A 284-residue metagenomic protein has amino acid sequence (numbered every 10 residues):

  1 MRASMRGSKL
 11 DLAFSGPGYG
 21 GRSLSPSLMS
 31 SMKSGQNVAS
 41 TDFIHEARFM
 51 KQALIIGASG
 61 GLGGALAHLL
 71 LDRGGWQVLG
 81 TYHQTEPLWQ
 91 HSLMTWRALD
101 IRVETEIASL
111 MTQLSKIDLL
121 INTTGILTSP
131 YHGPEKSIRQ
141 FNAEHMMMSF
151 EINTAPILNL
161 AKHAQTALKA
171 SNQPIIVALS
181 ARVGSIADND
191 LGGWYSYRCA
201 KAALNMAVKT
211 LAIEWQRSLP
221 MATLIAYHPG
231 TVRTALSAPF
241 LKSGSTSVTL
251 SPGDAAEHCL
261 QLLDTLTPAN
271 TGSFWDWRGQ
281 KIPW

Functional and structural regions predicted by a protein language model:
I55-I56, N122-T123, P174-A181, T223-H228: Structural signature of the Rossmann-like NAD(P)-dependent dehydrogenase/reductase core
A58-L69: N-terminal Rossmann NAD(P)H-binding glycine-rich loop of SDR-like oxidoreductase domains
H68, L158, K201-I213, A222 (+1 more regions): Conserved active-site helix of classical SDR/Rossmann-fold NAD(P)-dependent CH-OH oxidoreductases
L71-W89: Conserved glycine-rich Rossmann-like NAD(P)H-binding loop of the short-chain dehydrogenase/reductase
L99-K116: Conserved Rossmann-fold cofactor-binding substructure of NAD(P)-dependent oxidoreductases
I126-P130, P134-F150, K169, Q173-S218: Catalytic loop of short-chain dehydrogenase/reductase
A222, A226, T234, A238-W284: C-terminal helical subdomain
